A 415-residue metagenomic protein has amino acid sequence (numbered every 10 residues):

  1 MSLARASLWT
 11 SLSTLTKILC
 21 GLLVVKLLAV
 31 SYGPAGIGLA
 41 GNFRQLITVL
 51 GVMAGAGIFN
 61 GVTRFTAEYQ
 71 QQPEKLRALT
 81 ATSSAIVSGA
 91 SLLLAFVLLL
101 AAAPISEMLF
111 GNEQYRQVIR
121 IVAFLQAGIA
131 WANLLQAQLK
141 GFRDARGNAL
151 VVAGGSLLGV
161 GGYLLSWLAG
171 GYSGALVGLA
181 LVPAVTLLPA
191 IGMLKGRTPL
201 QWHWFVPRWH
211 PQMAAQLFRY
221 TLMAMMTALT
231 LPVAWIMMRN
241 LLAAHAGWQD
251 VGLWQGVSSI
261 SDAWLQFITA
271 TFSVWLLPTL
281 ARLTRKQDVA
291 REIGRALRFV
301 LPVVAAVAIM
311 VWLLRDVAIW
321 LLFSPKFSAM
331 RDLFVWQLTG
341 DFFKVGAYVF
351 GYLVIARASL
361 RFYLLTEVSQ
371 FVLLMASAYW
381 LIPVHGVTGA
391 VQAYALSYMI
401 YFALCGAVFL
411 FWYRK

Functional and structural regions predicted by a protein language model:
S2-N60, A95, L99, L125 (+5 more regions): Signature of the first transmembrane helix
L3, L179, A190-W235, L283-D288 (+1 more regions): Interhelical loop/hinge segments that connect adjacent transmembrane helices in multipass membrane
R5-K17, F43, T48, G55-A103 (+2 more regions): Membrane-water interface segments that mark the loop-to-transmembrane alpha-helix transition
S13, R44-A54, T227, L231 (+6 more regions): Transmembrane helix-bundle signature of multi-pass secondary active exporters and lipid flippases
K26, G55-Q71, G141, P199 (+3 more regions): Helix-loop junctions and terminal segments of transmembrane helices in multi-pass membrane transport/translocation
A102-V122, W248, G294, L313-F342 (+1 more regions): Interfacial segments at transmembrane-helix termini and the short loops linking adjacent helices
R116, R120, A149-P199, V368-L373 (+1 more regions): Hydrophobic alpha-helical transmembrane segments
A127-V151, T339-T366: Membrane-interface junctions at transmembrane-helix termini in multi-pass inner-membrane proteins
